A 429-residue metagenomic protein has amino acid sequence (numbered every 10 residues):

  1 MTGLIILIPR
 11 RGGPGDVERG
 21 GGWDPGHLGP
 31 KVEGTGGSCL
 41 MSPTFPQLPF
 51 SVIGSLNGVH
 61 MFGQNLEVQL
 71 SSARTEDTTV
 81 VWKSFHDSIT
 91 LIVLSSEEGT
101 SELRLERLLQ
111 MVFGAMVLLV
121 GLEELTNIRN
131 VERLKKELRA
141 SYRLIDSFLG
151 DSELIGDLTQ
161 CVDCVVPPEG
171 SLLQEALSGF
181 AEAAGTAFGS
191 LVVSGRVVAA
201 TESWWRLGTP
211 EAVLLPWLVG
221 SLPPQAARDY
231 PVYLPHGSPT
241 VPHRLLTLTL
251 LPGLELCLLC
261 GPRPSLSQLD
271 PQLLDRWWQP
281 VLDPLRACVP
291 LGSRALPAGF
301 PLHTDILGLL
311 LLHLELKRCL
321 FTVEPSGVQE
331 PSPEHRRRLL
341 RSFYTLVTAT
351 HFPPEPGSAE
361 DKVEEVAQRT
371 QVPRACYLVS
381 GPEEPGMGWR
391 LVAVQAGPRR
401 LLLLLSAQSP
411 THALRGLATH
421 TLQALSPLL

Functional and structural regions predicted by a protein language model:
M1-L429: Intrinsically disordered, Ser/Thr-rich regulatory regions of eukaryotic membrane-trafficking proteins
